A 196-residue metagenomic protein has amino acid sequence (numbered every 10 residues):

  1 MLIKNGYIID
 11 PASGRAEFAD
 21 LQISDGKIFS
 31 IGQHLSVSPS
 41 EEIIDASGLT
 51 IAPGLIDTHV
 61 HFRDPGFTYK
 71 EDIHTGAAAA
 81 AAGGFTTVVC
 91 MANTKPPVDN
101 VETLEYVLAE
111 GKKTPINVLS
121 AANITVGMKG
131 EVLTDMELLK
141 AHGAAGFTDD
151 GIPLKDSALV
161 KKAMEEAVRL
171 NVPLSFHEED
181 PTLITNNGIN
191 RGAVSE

Functional and structural regions predicted by a protein language model:
M1-S38: N-terminal metal-binding scaffold of metallo-dependent hydrolase/deaminase domains
G6, L21, G26, G48 (+6 more regions): Divalent metal-coordination and catalytic microenvironments
L35-I51: Active-site metal-binding motif and surrounding structural segment of the metallo-beta-lactamase
L49-G111: Metal-associated gating/positioning segment near the N- to mid-region
H74-V98, T114-V126, K140-K155, N171-E179: Divalent metal-dependent hydrolysis catalytic cores, especially in the metallo-beta-lactamase
G83-F85, L108-N117, D180-E196: Active-site gating loops and adjacent loop-to-helix segments of metal-dependent hydrolytic enzymes
P97-V107, P153-E166: Active-site-adjacent beta->alpha loops and helix N-cap segments on the catalytic face of soluble alpha/beta enzymes
A144, S157-V194: Functional cores that coordinate and move charged inorganic groups
